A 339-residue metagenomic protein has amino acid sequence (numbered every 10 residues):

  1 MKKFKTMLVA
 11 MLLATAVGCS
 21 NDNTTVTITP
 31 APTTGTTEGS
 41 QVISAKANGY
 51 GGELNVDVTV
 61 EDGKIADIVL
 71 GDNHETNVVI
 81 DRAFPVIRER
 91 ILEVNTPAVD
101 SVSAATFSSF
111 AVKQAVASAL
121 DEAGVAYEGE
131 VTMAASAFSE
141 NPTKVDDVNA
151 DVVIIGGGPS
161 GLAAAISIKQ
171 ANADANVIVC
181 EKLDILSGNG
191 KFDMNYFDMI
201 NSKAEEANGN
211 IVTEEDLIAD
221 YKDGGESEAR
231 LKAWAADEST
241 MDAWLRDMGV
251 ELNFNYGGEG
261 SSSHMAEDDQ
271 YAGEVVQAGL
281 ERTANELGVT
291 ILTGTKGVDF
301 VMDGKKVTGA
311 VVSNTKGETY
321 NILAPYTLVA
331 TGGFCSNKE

Functional and structural regions predicted by a protein language model:
T15-G18: C-terminal motif of bacterial Sec signal peptides marking the signal peptidase cleavage site
S20-N23: Bacterial signal peptide processing site
P32-A134: Active-site- and interface-proximal helix/loop "cap" or "latch" segments in soluble metabolic and energy-transducing
E130-N149: A short, basic/flexible loop-to-alpha-helix module at the beginning of a structural domain
D147-A150, K316-Y326: Core beta-strand elements of the Rossmann-like FAD/NAD(P) dinucleotide-binding domain in flavoenzyme oxidoreductases
D147-V179: N-terminal Rossmann-like FAD-binding beta1-loop-alpha1 element of flavoenzymes
N176, K182-T290, K296-D299: Conserved N-terminal/central alpha/beta ligand/cofactor-binding core
G317, Y326-E339: Glycine-rich loop(s) and the adjacent beta-strand/alpha-helix scaffold that form part
